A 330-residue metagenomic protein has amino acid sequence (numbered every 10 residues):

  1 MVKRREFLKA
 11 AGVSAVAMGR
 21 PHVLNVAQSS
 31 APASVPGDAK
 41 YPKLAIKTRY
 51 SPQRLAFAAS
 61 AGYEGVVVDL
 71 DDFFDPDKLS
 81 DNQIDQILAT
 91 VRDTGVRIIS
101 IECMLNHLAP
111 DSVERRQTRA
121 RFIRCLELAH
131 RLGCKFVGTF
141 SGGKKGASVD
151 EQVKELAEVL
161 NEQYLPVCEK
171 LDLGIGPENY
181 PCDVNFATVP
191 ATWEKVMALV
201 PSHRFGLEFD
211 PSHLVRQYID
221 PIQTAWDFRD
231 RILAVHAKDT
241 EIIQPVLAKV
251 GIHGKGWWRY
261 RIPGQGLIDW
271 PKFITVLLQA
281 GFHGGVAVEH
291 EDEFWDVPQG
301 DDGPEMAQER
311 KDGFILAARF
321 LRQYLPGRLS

Functional and structural regions predicted by a protein language model:
M1-A15: N-terminal secretory signal peptides and thylakoid transit peptides that target proteins across membranes
A11-R20, P32-P36, T48, P52-A59 (+6 more regions): Active-site acidic/histidine proton-transfer and metal-coordination neighborhood in alpha/beta enzyme cores
P42-T48, V66-V68, I98-C103, V137-T139 (+4 more regions): Hydrophobic faces of well-ordered beta-strands that scaffold small-molecule active sites in alpha/beta enzyme cores
R49-S51, D71, C103-N106, G142-K144 (+4 more regions): Active-site beta-loop-alpha junctions enriched in small/polar residues
A58, V66, V91, A129 (+5 more regions): Conserved, mostly hydrophobic/aromatic
V66, I101, E162-L267, P271: Acidic/histidine-rich catalytic cores of soluble enzymes
D69-L88, K144-A147: Glycine-rich, proline-tolerant flexible connector loops at the mouths of alpha/beta enzymes
P304-L329: C-terminal helical cap(s) of enzyme catalytic domains, especially alpha/beta-barrels
